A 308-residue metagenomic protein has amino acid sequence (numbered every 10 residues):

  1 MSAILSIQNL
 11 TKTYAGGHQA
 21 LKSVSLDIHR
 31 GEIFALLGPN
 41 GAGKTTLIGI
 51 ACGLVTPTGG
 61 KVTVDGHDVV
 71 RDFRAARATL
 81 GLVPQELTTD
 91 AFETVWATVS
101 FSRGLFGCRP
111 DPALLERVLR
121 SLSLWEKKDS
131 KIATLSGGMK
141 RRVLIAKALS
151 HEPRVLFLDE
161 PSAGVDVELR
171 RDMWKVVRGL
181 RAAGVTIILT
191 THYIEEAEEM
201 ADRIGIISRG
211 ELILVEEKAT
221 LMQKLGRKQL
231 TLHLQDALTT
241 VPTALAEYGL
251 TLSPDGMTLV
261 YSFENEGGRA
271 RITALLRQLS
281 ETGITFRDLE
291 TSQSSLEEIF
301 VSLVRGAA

Functional and structural regions predicted by a protein language model:
G60-R71, A75-A76: Conserved ABC transporter NBD signature motif
S100, G104-K127: Conserved ABC ATPase "signature" region
E152: Conserved catalytic motifs of ABC-family nucleotide-binding domains
L156-D159: Catalytic Walker B motif of ABC-type/P-loop ATPase nucleotide-binding domains
W174-E264: ABC transporter nucleotide-binding domain
Q229-L303, A308: Short, charged/small-residue-rich alpha-helical element at the C-terminal edge of ABC transporter nucleotide-binding
